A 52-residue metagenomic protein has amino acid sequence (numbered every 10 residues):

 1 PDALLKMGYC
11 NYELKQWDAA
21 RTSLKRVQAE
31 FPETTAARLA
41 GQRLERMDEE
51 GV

Functional and structural regions predicted by a protein language model:
P1-V52: Acidic, polar-rich low-complexity tracts and alpha-helical solenoid repeat scaffolds
